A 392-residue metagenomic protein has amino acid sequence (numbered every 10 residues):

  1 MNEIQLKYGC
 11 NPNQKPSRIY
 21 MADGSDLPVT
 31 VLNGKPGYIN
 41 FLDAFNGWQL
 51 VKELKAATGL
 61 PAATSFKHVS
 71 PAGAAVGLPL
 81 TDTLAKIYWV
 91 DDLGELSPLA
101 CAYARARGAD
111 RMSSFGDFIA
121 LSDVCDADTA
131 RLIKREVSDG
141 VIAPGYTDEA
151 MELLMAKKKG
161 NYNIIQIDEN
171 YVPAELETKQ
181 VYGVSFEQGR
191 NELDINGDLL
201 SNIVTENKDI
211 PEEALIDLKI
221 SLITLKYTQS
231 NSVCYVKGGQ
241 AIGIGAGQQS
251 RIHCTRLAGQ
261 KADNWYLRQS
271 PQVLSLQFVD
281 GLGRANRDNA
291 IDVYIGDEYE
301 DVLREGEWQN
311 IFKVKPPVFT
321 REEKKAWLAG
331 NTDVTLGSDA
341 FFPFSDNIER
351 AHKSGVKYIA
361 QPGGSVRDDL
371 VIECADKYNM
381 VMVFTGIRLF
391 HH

Functional and structural regions predicted by a protein language model:
M1-L199, A214-S232: Active-site loops and adjacent core secondary-structure elements that bind or stabilize anionic groups
D23-K35, A109-F115, G189-K208, N286-W308 (+2 more regions): Gly-rich Lys/Arg/Thr-decorated short loops/hinges at beta-loop-alpha junctions or inter-strand turns that position
E53, Y227, N264-R268, K353 (+1 more regions): Conserved helix-loop functional segments at active or binding sites
A57-S65, I164-I167, S230-K237, L267-F278 (+1 more regions): Flexible, glycine/charged-enriched surface loops at secondary-structure junctions
S70, C125, K237-Q240, Q248 (+2 more regions): Active-site-proximal loop/turn and secondary-structure-junction residues that shape catalytic pockets, frequently
A72-M112, I242-F344: Glycine- and Gly-Pro-enriched alpha-helical subdomains that act as flexible, kink-prone "lid/hinge" or packing modules
D117, L121-S122, R135-I165, N170-V172 (+4 more regions): C-terminal binding/interaction regions
V124, I203-E213, F342: Bateman/CBS regulatory modules and CBS-like beta-alpha motifs in cytosolic regions of diverse proteins
